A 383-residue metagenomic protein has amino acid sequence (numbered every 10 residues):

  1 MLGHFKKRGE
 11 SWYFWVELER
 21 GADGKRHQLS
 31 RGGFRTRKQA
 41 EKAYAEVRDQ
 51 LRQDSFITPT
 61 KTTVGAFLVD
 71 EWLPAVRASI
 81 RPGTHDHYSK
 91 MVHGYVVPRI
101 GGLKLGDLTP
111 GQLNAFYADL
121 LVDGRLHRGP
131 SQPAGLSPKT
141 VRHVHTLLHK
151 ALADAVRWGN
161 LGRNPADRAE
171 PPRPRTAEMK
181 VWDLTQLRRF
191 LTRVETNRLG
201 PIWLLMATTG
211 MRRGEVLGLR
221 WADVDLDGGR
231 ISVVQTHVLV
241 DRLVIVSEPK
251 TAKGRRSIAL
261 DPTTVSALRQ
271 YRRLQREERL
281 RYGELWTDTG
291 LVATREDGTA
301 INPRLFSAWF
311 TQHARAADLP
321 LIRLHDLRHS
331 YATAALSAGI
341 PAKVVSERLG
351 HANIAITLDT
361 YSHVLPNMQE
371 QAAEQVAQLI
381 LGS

Functional and structural regions predicted by a protein language model:
M1, T192, G228, H237-T264 (+7 more regions): C-terminal secondary-structure termini that scaffold catalytic or DNA-interacting sites
L2-K7: Short amphipathic beta-strand and strand-loop transition segments with alternating hydrophobic
R8-Y13, E17-A115, Y271-V292, E296-T299 (+1 more regions): N-terminal DNA-binding module of tyrosine recombinases/phage integrases
L18, T60, L73-P165, T176-A177 (+2 more regions): N-terminal core-binding DNA-recognition domain of tyrosine site-specific recombinases/integrases
K104, A166-R168, G228-V233, R323 (+3 more regions): Short functional hotspots where side chains directly engage DNA or cofactors
R125-P130, A134, L191-G200, T209 (+4 more regions): Short, basic (Lys/Arg/His-rich) helix/loop patches that form interaction surfaces in the mid-to-C-terminal regions
L126-T146, R157-W221, L226-D227, V238-L239 (+4 more regions): Basic, Lys/Arg- and aromatic-enriched nucleic-acid-binding interface segment
